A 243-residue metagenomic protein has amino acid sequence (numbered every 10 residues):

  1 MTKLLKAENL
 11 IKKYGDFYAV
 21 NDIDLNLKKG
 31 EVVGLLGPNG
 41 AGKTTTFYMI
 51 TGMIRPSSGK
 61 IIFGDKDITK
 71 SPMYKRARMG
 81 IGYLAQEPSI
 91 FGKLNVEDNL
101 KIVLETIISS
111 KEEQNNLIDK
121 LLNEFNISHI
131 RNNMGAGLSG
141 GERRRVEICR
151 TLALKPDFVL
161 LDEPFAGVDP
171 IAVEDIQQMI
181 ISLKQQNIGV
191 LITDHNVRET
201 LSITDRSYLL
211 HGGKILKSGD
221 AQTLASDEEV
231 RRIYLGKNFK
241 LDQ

Functional and structural regions predicted by a protein language model:
L36-P38: The feature captures the beta-strand-to-loop junction immediately N-terminal to the Walker
T51: Helix-to-loop junction immediately C-terminal to a conserved catalytic motif
G59-K66, M79: Conserved ABC transporter NBD signature motif
K101, E112-I130, Q177-I181: Conserved ABC ATPase "signature" region
M134-L138, E142: Conserved ABC ATPase signature
K155: Conserved catalytic motifs of ABC-family nucleotide-binding domains
V159-E163: Catalytic Walker B motif of ABC-type/P-loop ATPase nucleotide-binding domains
